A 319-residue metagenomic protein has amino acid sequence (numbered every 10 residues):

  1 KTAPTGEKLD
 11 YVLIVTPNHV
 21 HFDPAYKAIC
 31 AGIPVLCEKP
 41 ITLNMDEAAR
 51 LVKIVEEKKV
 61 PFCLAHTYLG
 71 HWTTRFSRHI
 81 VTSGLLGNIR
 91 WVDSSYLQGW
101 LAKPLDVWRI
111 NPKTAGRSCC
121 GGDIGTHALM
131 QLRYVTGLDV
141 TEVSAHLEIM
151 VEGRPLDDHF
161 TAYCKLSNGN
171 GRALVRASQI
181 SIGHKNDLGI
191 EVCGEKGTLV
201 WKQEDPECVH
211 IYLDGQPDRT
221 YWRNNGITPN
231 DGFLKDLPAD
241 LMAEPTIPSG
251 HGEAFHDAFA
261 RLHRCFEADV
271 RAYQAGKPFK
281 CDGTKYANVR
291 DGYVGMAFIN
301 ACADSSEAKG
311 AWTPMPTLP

Functional and structural regions predicted by a protein language model:
K1-I54: Beta-loop-alpha module in the N-terminal Rossmann-like domain of NAD(P)-dependent dehydrogenases, especially those
P24, L51, S77, A301-C302: Aromatic/hydrophobic pocket-lining residues that form π-stacking "cages" and hydrophobic walls in ligand
A31-I33, K58-V60, G169-G171: A short helix->loop->beta-strand "cap" motif at the edges of active sites that frequently abuts
C37, L43-N44, F62-L64, D93 (+1 more regions): Hydrophobic residues in well-ordered beta-strands that form the structural core
P61, Y68-P155, F160, V209 (+2 more regions): Predominantly a Rossmann-like dinucleotide-binding segment in NAD(P)-dependent oxidoreductases
D123, H127-P217, R223-N225, G250-K277 (+2 more regions): Contiguous beta-strand/loop segments that form the cofactor/metal-binding neighborhood of enzyme cores
T220-S249, E253: Glycine-rich phosphate/pyrophosphate-binding loop and adjacent beta-alpha nucleotide/cofactor-binding cores
V289, Y293, E307-P319: C-terminal lid/capping helical subdomain adjacent to the catalytic/cofactor pocket in oxidative enzymes
